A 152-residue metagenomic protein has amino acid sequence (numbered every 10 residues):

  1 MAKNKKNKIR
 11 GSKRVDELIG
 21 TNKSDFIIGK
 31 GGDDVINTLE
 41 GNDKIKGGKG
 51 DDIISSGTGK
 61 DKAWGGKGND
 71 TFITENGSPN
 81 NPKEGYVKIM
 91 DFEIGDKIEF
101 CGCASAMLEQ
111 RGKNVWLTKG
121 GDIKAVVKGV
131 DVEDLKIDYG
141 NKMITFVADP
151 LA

Functional and structural regions predicted by a protein language model:
M1-N7, E109-A152: Low-complexity acidic/polar repeat-biased segments
R10, V15-I19, S24-S105, Q110: Acidic, glycine-rich calcium-binding repeat modules characteristic of RTX/beta-roll and related beta-solenoid repeat
